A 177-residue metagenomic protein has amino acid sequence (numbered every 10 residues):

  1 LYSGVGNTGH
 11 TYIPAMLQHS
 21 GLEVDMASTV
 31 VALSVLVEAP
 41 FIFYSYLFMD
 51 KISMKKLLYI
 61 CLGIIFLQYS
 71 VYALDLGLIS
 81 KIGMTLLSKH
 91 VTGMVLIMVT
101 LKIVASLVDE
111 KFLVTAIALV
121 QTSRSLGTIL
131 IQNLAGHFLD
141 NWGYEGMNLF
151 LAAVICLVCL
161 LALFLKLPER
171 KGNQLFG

Functional and structural regions predicted by a protein language model:
Y2-V30, I97: Helix-loop boundary and gating motifs at the non-cytosolic
V24-D25, V108-V120: Loop-to-transmembrane helix entry/capping segments in MFS-fold secondary transporters and related SLC/MFSD carriers
F41-S53, L139-D140: Helix-to-loop junctions at the C-terminal end of transmembrane segments in multipass secondary transporters
K56-V71: Structural signature of the two symmetry-related core transmembrane helices
A73-T85: Helix-loop junctions at membrane interfaces in 12-TM secondary transporters
V95-V108: Intracellular juxtamembrane helix-capping segments at the cytosolic ends of symmetry-related transmembrane helices
V114-N141: A late C-terminal transmembrane helix in Major Facilitator Superfamily
H137-C156: A membrane-interface helix-boundary motif in multi-pass transporters
